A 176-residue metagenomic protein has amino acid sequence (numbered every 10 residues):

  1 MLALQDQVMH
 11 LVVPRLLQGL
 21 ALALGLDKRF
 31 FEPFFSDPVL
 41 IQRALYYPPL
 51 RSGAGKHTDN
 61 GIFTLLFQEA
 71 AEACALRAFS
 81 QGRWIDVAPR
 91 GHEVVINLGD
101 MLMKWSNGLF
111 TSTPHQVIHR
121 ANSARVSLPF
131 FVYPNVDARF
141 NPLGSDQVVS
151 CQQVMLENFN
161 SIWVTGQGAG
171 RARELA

Functional and structural regions predicted by a protein language model:
L2, M9-A176: C-terminal flanking tails of non-heme Fe-dependent oxygenases
